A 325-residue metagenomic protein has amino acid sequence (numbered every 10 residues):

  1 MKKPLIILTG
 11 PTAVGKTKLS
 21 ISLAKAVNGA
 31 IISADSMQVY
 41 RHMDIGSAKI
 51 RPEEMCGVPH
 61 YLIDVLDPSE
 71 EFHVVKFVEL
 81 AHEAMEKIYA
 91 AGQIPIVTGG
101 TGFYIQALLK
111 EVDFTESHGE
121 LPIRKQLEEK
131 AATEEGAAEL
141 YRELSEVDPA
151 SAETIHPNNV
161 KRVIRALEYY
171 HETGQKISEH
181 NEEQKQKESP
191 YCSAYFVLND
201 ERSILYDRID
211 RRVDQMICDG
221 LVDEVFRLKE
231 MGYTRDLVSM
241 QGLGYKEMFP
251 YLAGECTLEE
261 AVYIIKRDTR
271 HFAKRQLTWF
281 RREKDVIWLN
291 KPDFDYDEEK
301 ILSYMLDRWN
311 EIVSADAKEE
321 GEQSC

Functional and structural regions predicted by a protein language model:
M1-C325: Phosphate/pyrophosphate-binding catalytic cores of soluble transferases and nucleic-acid-acting enzymes
